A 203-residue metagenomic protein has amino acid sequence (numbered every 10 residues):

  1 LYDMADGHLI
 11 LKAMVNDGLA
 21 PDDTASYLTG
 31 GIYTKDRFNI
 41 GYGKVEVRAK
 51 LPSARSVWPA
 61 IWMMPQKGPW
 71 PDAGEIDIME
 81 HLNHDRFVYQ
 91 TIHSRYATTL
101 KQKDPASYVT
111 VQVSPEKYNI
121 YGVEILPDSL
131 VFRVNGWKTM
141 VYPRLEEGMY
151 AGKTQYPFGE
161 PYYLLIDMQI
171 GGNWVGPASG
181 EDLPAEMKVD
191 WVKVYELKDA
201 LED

Functional and structural regions predicted by a protein language model:
L1-D203: GH16 jelly-roll
